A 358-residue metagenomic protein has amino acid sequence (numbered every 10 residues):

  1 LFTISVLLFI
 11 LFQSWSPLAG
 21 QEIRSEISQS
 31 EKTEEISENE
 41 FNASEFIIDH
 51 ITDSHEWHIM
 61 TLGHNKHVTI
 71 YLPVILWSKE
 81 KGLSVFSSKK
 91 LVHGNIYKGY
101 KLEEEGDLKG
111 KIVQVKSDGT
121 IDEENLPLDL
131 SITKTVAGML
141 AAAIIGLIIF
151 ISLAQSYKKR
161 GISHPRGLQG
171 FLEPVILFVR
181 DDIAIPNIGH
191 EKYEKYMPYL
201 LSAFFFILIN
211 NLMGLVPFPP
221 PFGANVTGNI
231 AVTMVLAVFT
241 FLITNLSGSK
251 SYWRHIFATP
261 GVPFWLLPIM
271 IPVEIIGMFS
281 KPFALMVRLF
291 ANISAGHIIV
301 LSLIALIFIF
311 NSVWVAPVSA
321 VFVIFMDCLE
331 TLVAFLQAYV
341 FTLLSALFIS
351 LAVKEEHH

Functional and structural regions predicted by a protein language model:
T3-S14: Bacterial N-terminal signal peptides
L7, P17-L18, L177: Cleavable N-terminal signal peptides
F12, S16-P165: Perimembrane topogenic segments of multi-pass inner/organellar membrane proteins
E124-P127, V179-Y193: Cytosolic juxtamembrane amphipathic/interface segments immediately preceding and feeding into a transmembrane helix
Y157-I162, I188-H190, S350-H358: Membrane-interfacial helix termini and the short, flexible loops that connect transmembrane helices in multi-pass
H164-G167, I188-M197: Membrane-interfacial loop-to-helix junctions in multi-pass inner-membrane proteins
Q169-F178, P263-P268: Membrane-cytosol interface motif
M197, S202-F218, T227, A231-V235 (+2 more regions): Hydrophobic alpha-helical transmembrane segments and adjacent short intramembrane/lumenal linkers of inner/organellar
